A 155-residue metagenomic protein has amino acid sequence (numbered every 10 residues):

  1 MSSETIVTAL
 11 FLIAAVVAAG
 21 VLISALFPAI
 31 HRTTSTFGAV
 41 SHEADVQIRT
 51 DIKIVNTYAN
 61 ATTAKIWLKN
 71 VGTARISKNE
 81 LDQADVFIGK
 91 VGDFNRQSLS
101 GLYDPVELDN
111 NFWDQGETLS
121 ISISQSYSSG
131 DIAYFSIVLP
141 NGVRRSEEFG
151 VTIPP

Functional and structural regions predicted by a protein language model:
M1-D51: Membrane engagement elements in two modes
A29-P155: N-terminal export/assembly leader peptides and their processing motifs that target proteins to secretory
